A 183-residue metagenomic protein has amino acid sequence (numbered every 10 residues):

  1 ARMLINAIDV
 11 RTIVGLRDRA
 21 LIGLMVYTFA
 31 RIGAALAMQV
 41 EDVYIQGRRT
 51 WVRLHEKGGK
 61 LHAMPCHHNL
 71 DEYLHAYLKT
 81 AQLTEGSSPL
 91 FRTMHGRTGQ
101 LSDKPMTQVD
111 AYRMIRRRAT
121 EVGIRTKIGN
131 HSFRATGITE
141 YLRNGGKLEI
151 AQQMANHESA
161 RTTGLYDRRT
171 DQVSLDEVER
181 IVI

Functional and structural regions predicted by a protein language model:
A1-I183: Conserved catalytic core of the tyrosine transesterase superfamily
